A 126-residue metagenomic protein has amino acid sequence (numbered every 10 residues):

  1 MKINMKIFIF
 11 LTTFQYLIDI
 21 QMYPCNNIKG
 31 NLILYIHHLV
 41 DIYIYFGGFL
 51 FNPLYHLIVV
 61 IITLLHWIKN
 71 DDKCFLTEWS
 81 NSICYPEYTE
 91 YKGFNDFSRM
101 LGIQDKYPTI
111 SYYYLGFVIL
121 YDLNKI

Functional and structural regions predicted by a protein language model:
M1-K6, L50-L57, Y121-I126: Solvent-exposed, well-ordered amphipathic alpha-helical segments that flank/support binding or catalytic loops
M1-Q21, N81, Q104-L115, I126: Alpha-helical transmembrane segments and their cytosolic membrane-interface
F8-L17, L39-I42, I58-I68: Hydrophobic alpha-helical cores of multi-pass transmembrane domains in eukaryotic membrane proteins
L17-N26, I68-D72, L123-I126: Juxtamembrane "helix-exit" motif on the non-cytosolic side of transmembrane helices
C25-I58: Long, highly hydrophobic alpha-helical transmembrane signal-anchor segments
L34-F46, P108-Y121: Core segments of transmembrane alpha-helices that mediate helix-helix packing or line hydrophobic substrate/ligand
F51-T77: Hydrophobic alpha-helical membrane-embedded segments
K69-P108: Membrane-proximal soluble regions of multi-pass membrane proteins
